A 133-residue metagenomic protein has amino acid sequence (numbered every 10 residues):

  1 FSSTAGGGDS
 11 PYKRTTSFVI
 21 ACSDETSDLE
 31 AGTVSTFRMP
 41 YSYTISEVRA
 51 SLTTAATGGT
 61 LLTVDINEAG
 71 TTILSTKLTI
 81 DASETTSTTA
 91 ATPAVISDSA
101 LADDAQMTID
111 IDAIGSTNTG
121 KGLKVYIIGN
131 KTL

Functional and structural regions predicted by a protein language model:
F1-L29, S46, L61, N67 (+2 more regions): Glycine-rich, low-complexity segments
D24, V34, I114-L133: C-terminal interaction-tip segments
T26-Y41, T92: Short beta-strands within extracellular/lumenal beta-sheet-rich domains
Y43-T54: A short beta-strand element within beta-rich, extracytoplasmic domains of secreted/secretory-pathway proteins
T44-S46, T60-L62, A105, K121-V125: Residues at beta-strand starts and edge strands
L52-L61, G115-T119: Extended, low-complexity, turn-rich repeat/linker tracts enriched in Gly/Pro/Ser/Thr and Asp/Glu that occur
S87-S97: Exposed aromatic-hydrophobic patches
S97-G115: Noncatalytic modules at the cell exterior or secretory-pathway interfaces, chiefly beta-strand-rich lectin/adhesion
